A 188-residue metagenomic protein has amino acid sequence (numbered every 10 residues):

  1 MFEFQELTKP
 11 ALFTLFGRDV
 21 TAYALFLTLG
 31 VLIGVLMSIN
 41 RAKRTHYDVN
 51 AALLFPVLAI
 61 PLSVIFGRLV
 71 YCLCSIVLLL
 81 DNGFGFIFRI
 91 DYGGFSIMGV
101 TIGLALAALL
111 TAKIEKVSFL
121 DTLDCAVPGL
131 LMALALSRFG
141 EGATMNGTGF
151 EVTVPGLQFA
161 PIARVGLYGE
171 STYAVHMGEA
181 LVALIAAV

Functional and structural regions predicted by a protein language model:
M1-V188: A feature for loop-to-transmembrane-helix boundaries and adjacent hydrophobic helices in multi-pass integral membrane
